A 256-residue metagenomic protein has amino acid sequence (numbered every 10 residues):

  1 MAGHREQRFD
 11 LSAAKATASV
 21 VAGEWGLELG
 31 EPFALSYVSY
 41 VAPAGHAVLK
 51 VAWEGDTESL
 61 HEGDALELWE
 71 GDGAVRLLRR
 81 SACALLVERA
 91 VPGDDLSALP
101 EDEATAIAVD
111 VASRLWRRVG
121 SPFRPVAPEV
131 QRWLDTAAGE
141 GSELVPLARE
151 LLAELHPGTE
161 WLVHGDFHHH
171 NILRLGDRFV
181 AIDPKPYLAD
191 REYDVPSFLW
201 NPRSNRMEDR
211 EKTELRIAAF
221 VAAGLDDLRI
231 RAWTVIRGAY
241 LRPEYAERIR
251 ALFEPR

Functional and structural regions predicted by a protein language model:
M1-S12, F253-R256: Actinobacteria-biased recognition of intrinsically disordered, low-complexity terminal regions
R8-V20, V38, A47-L86, A90 (+2 more regions): A conserved alpha-helical element in kinase catalytic cores
A13-V20, R117-G165, L175: An alpha-helical support segment within catalytic cores of ATP-dependent transferases
E31-L35: Protein kinase glycine-rich loop
V38-G45, L49, R149-Y193: Active-site acidic catalytic loop and adjacent metal/ATP-binding pocket of ATP-dependent phosphoryl transfer enzymes
E54-T57, C83-D102, R117-S121, Q131-G139 (+1 more regions): A glycine-centered beta->alpha junction motif in the catalytic cores of kinase/phosphotransferase enzymes
R174-A218, A222: Active-site Asp-x-Gly
N201-R256: A conserved long alpha-helix in the C-terminal portion of kinase-like catalytic domains
